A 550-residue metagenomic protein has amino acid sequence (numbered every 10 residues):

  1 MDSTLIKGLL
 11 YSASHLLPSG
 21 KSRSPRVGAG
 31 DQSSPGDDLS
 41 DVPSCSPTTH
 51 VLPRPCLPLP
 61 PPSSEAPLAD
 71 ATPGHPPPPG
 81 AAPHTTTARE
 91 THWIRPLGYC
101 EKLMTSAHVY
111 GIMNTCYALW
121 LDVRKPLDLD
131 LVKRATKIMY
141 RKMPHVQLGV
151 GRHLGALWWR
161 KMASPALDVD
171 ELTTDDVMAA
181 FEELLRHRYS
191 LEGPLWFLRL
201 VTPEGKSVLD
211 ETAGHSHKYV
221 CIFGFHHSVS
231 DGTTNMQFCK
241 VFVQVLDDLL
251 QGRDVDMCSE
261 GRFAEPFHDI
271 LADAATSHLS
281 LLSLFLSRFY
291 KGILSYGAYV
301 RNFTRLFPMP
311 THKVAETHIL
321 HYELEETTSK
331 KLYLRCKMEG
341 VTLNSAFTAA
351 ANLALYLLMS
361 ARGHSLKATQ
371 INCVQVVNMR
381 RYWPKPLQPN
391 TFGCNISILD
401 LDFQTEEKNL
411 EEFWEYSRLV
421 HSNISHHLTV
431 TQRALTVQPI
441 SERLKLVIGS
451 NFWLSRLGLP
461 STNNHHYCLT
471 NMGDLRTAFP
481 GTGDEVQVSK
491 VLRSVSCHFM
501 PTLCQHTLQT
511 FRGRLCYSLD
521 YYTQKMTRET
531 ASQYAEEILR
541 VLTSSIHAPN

Functional and structural regions predicted by a protein language model:
D2-I270, Y333-R335, T342-H364, L475-N550: Non-catalytic N-terminal regions of enzymes
D2-L5, L9-L17, A274-Y296: A hydrophobic membrane-anchoring feature enriched in long, contiguous, low-charge segments that mark signal-anchor
Y110-I112, T174, Y322-E325, F392 (+1 more regions): Generic alpha-helical segment signature
A118-W120, I319-H321, I398, C468: Conserved hydrophobic/aromatic beta-strand scaffold that supports enzyme active sites
H268-F289, Y416-S422, N463-H465, L469: Low-complexity, serine/threonine/proline-enriched polar segments
L279-V341: Flexible, P/S/T/G-rich "lid" or insertion loops adjacent to the active sites of thioester-utilizing
H318-S397, F403: Long, internal scaffold/assembly segments composed of regular secondary structure
T391-P480: Helical lid/core segments from catalytic subdomains that handle acyl or acyl-like groups
